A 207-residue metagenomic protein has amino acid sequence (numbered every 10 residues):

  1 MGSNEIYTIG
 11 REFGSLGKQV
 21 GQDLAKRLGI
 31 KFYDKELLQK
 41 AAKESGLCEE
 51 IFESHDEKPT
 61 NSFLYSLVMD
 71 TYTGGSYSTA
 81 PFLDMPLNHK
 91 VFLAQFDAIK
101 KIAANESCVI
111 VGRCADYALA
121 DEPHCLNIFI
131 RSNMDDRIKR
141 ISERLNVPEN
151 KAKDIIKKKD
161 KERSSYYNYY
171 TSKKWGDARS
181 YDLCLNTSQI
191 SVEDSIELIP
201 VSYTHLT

Functional and structural regions predicted by a protein language model:
S3-I6: Pre-Walker A (Motif I) flank of P-loop NTPase domains
I9-Q22: Glycine-rich phosphate-binding P-loop
Q22-L28: A conserved segment at the C-terminal end of the G1
F32-A42: Short beta-strand-centered segment that lines the nucleotide-binding/catalytic pocket of NTP-utilizing
A42-S107: ATP-dependent small-molecule kinase phosphotransfer cores that center on conserved nucleotide phosphate-binding segments
E57-L67, Y72, P148-V192: Small-molecule kinase domains that catalyze NTP-dependent phosphoryl transfer to phosphate-bearing small molecules
H124-S142: Conserved phosphate-donor/acceptor-positioning beta-strand/loop module used by diverse small-molecule
T204-T207: Conserved small/polar residues in nucleotide/adenosyl-binding loops
